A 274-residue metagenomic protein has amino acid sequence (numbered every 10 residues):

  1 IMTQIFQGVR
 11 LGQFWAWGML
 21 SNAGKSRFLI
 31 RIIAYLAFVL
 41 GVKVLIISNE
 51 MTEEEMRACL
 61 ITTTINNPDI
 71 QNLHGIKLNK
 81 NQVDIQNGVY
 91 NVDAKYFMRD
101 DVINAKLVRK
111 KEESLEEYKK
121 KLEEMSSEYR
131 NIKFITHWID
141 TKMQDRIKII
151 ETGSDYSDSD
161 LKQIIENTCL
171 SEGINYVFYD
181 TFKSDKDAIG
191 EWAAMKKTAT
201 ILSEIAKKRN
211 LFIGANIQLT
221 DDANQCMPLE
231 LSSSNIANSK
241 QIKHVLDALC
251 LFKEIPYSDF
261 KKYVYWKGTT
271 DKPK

Functional and structural regions predicted by a protein language model:
I1-G41, L45-E55, T63, E151-G268: P-loop NTPase motor core
Q4, K43-S171: Cytosolic-facing regulatory segments adjacent to core modules
D271: A glycine-rich beta-turn/hairpin centered on an aromatic-Pro dipeptide
K274: Conserved catalytic core of two-metal-ion nucleotidyltransferases
